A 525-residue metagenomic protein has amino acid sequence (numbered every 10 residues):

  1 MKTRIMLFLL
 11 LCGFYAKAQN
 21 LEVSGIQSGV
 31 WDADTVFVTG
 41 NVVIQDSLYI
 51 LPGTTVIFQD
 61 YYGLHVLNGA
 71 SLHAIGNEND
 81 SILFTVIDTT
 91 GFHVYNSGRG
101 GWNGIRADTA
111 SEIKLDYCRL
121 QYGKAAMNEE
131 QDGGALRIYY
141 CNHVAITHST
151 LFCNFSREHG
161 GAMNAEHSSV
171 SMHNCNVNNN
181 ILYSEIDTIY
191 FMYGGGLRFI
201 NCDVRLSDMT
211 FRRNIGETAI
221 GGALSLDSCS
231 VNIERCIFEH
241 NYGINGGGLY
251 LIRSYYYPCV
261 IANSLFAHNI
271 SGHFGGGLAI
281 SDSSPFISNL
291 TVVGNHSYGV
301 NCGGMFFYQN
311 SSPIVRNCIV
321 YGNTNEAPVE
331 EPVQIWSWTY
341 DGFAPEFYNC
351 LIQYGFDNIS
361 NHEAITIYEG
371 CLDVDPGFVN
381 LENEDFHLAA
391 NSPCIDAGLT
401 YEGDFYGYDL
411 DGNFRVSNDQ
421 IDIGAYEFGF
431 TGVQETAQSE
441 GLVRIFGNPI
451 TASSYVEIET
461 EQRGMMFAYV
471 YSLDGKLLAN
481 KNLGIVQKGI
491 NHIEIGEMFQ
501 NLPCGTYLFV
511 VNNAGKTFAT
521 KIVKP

Functional and structural regions predicted by a protein language model:
K17-Y49, N491-H492: N-terminal domain-start segments of secreted/luminal proteins
Q19, Y61, H93-R106, M127-I138 (+8 more regions): Extracellular beta-strand/beta-solenoid scaffold signature
D34-Y95: Extracellular beta-helix/beta-solenoid repeat scaffolds
T35, S47, T54-T55, S81 (+9 more regions): Coil residues (strongly favoring Ser/Thr
S47-Y49, D80-L83, R99-E129, N142-T150 (+3 more regions): Parallel beta-helix/beta-solenoid
A145, S149, S171-N174, N201-T210 (+1 more regions): Predominantly extracellular beta-rich ligand-binding scaffolds that present long acidic/polar faces for carbohydrate
E369-E427: C-terminal accessory segments
A437-P525: C-terminal outer-membrane/trafficking sorting elements
